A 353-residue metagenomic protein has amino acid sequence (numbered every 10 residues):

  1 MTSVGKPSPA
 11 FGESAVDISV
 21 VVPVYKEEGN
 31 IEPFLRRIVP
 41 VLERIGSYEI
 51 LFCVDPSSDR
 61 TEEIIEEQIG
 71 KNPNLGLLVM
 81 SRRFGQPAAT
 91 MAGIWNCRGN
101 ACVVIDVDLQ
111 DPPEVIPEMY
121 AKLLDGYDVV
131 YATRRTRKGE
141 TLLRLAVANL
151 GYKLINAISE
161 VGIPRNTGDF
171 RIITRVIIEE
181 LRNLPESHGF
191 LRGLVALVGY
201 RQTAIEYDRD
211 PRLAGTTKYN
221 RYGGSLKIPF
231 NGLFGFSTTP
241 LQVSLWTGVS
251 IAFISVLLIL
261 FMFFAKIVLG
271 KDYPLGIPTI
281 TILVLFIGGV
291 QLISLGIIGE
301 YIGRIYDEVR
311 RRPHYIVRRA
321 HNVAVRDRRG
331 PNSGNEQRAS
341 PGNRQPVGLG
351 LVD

Functional and structural regions predicted by a protein language model:
M1-S14, R192-D353: Hydrophobic helical membrane-anchoring modules
T2-T141, D353: Structured catalytic core of nucleotide-sugar glycosyltransferases
V20, I38, G93, D108 (+7 more regions): Residue-level signature of catalytic and energy-coupling elements of molecular machines, predominantly ATP/GTP-dependent
P23, M80-R82, R171, L245 (+2 more regions): Short conserved micro-motifs on helix faces and helix-strand junctions that flank and scaffold key functional residues
N74-R82, Q86-N96, P113-L194, D210-F230: Acceptor/aglycone-binding surface of glycosyltransferases and processive sugar-polymer synthases
R82, V107-L109, R175, Y207 (+1 more regions): Short, conserved catalytic or interaction motifs in soluble domains
